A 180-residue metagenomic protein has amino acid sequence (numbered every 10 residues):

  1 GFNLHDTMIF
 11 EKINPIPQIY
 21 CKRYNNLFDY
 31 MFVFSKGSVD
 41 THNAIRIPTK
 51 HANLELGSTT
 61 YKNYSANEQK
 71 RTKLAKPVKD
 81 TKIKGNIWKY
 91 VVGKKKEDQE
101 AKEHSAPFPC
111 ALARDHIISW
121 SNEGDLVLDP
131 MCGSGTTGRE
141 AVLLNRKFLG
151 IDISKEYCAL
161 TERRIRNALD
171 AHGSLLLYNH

Functional and structural regions predicted by a protein language model:
G1-E162, N167-A168: Core catalytic lobe of class I
E162-H180: S-adenosyl-L-methionine
